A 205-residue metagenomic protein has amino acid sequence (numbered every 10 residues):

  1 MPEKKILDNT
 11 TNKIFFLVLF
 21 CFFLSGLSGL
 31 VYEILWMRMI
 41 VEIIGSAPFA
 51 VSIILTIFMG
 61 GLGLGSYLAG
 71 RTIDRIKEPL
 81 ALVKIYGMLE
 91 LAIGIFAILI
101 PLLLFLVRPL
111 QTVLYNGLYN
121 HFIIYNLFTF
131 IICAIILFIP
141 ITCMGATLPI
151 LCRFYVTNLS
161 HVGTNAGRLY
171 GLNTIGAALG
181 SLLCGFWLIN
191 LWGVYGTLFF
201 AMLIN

Functional and structural regions predicted by a protein language model:
P2-N205: Alpha-helical transmembrane segments of multi-pass membrane proteins
